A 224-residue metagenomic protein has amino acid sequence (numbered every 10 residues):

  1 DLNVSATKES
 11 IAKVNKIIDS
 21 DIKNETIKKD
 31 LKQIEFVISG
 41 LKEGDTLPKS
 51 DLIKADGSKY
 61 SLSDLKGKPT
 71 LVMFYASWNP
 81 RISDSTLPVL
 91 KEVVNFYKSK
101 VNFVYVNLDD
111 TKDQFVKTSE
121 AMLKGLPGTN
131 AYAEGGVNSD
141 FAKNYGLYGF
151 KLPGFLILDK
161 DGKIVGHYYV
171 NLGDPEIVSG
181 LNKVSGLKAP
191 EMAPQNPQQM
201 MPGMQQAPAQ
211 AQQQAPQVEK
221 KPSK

Functional and structural regions predicted by a protein language model:
D1-Y60: Oxidative protein folding and maturation machinery
Y60-L90: Short active-site neighborhood of thiol/selenol oxidoreductases, capturing the structured segment around
K66-T70, K98-N102, L126-G128, K160: Loop/turn elements at helix/coil->beta-strand transitions in domains of secreted/extracellular proteins
F74-S77, V106-D109, A133-G135, V170: Active-site-proximal beta-strand/loop segments in catalytic clefts of secreted hydrolases
D84-K124, G135-K143: Structural microenvironment flanking redox-active thiols in thiol-disulfide oxidoreductases
D84-S85, K183-P197: Short, solvent-exposed cationic patches
G135-N182: Thiol/disulfide oxidoreductase modules built on the thioredoxin-like
Q198-K224: Long, low-complexity, intrinsically disordered segments
